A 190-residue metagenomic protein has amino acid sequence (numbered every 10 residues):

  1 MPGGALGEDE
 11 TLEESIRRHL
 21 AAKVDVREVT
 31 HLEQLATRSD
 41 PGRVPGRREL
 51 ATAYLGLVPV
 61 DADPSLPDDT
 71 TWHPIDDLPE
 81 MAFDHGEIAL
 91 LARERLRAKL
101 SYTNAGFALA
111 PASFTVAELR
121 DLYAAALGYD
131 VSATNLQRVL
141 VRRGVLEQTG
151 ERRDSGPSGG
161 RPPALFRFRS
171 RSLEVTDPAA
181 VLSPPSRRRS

Functional and structural regions predicted by a protein language model:
M1-V26, L100-A117, D121-A124: Conserved Nudix-box catalytic region and its N-terminal flanking loop in Nudix hydrolases and closely related
L20, P41-D63, A92-E94, A164-L173: Active-site-adjacent beta-strand/loop module that shapes the phosphate/pyrophosphate-binding cleft
V24, G144-E147: Glycine-centered, phosphate/nucleic-acid-interacting loop/turn motifs that mediate DNA/RNA or nucleotide
R27-A36, A133: A short coil-to-beta-strand element that immediately follows conserved catalytic motifs
A36-R43, E151-G156: Short, solvent-exposed loop/turn elements at beta->coil junctions and helix N-caps that rim active or binding pockets
A53-L55, P64-S101, L109-A117, L122 (+2 more regions): NUDIX/MutT-family hydrolases
A126-L136: Short, positively charged loop/turn segments that connect secondary-structure elements
Q148-S190: Long, intrinsically disordered, low-complexity Ser/Thr/Pro-rich regulatory/activation regions of nuclear proteins
